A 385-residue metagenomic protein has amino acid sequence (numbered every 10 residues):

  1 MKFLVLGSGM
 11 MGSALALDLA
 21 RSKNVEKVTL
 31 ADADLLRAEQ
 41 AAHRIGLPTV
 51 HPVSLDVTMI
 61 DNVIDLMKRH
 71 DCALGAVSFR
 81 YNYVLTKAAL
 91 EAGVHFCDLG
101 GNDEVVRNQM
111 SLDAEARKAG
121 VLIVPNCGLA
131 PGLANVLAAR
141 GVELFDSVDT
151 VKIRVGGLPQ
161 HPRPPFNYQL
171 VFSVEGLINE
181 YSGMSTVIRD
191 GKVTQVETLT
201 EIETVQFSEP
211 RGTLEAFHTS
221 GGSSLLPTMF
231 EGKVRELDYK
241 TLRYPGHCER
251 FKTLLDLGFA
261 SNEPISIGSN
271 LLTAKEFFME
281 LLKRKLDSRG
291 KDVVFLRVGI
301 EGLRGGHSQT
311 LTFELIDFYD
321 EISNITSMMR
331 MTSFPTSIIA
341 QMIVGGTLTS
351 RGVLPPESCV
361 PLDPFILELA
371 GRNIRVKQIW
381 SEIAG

Functional and structural regions predicted by a protein language model:
F3-G7: Conserved N-terminal Rossmann-fold NAD(P)-binding element of oxidoreductases
G12-S13: N-terminal Rossmann-fold NAD(P) dinucleotide-binding loop
K27-T29: Short beta-strand element of Class I
D34-R37: Helix N-cap at the beta1-alpha1 junction of Rossmann-like dinucleotide-binding domains, i.e., the first residues
I45-M59: Rossmann-fold cofactor-recognition segment
L55-C72, Y81: Conserved Rossmann-fold cofactor-binding substructure of NAD(P)-dependent oxidoreductases
G100-I123: Rossmann-fold NAD(P)-binding glycine/threonine-rich loop
L144-G385: C-terminal catalytic/substrate-binding lobe primarily of soluble NAD(P)-dependent oxidoreductases
